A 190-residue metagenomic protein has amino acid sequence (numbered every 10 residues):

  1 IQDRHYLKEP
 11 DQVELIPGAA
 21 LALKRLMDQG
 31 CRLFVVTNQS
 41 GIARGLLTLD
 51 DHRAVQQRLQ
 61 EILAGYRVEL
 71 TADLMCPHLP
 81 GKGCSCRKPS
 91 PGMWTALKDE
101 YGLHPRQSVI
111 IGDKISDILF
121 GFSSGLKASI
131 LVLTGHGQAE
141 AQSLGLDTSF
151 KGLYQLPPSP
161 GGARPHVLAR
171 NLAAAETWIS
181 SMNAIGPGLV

Functional and structural regions predicted by a protein language model:
I1-D3, F34, A72-P80: Short, basic/glycine-rich phosphate-binding loops at helix/coil junctions that contact nucleotide phosphates
I1-D3, N38-S40, A96-K98: A short alpha-helix capping/helix-coil boundary motif
I1-F34: Active-site neighborhood of HAD-like aspartate-dependent phosphohydrolases
Y6-E9, A43-G45, H78-P80, G102-H104: A short, structure-level motif marking secondary-structure boundaries and short turns
V36-N38, I110: Acidic beta-strand-to-loop metal/phosphate-binding motif
Q39-H52: A short secondary-structure junction motif
L49-T71, P80-V109, K114-V190: Asp-based, Mg2+/Mn2+-dependent phosphohydrolase catalytic module
